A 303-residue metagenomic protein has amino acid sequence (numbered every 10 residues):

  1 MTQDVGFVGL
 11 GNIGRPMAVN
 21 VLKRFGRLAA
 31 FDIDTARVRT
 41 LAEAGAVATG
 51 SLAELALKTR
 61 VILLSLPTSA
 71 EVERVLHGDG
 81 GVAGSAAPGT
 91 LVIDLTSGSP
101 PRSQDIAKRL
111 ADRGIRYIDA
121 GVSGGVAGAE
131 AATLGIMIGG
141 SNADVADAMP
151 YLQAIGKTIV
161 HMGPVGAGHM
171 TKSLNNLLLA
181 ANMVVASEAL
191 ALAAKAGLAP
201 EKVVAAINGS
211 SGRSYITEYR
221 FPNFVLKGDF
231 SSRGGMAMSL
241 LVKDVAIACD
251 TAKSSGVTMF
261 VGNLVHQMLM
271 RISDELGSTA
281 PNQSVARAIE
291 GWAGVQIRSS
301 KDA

Functional and structural regions predicted by a protein language model:
M1-L64, T90, T96, H161: NAD(P)+-binding Rossmann beta1-loop-alpha1 motif at the extreme N-terminus of oxidoreductases
V5, L10, S97-L177: Rossmann-fold dinucleotide-binding core
L28, A48, Y117-I118, I159 (+2 more regions): Hydrophobic beta-strand scaffold residues
L52-L64, T68-Y117: Rossmann-fold NAD(P) dinucleotide-binding segment
A167-A293: Helical "substrate-binding/catalytic lid" subdomain of Rossmann-like NAD(P)-dependent dehydrogenases/reductases
